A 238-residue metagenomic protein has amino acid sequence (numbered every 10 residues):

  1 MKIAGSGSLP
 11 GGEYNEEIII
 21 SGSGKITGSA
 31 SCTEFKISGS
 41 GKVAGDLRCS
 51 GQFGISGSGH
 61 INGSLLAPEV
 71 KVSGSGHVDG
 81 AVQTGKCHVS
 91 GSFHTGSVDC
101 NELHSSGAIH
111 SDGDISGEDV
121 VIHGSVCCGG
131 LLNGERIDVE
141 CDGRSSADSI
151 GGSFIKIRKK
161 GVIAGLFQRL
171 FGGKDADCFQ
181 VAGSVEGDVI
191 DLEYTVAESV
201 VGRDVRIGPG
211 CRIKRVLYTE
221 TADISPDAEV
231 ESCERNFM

Functional and structural regions predicted by a protein language model:
M1-M238: Extended beta-solenoid/beta-helix repeat architectures
